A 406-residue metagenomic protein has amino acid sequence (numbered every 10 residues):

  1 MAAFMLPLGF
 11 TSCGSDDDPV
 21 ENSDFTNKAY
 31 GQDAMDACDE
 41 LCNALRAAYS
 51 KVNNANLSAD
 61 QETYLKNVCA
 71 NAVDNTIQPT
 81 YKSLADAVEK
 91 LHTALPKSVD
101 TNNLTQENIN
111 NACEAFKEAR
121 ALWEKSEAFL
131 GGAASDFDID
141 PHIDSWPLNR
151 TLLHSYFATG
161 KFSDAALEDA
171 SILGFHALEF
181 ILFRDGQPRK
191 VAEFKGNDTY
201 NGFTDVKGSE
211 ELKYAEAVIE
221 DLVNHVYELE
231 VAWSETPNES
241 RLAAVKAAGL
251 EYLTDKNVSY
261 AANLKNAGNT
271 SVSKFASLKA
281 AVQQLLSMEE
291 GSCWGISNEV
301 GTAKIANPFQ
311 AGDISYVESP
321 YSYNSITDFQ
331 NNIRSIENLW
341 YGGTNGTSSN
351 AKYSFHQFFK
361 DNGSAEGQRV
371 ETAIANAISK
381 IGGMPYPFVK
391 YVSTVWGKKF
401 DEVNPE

Functional and structural regions predicted by a protein language model:
M1-A3: Sec-dependent N-terminal signal peptides
L8-S12: C-terminal motif of bacterial Sec signal peptides marking the signal peptidase cleavage site
G14-D17: Bacterial signal peptide processing site
N22-E406: Mature extracytoplasmic or organellar-lumen-exposed domains after removal of signal/transit peptides
